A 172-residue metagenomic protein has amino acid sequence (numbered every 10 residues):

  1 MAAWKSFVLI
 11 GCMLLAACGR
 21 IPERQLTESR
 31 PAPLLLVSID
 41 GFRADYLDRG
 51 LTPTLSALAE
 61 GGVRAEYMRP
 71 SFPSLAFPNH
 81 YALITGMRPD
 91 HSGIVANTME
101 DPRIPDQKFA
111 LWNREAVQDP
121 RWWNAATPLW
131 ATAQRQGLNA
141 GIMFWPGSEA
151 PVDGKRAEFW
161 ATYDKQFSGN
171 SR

Functional and structural regions predicted by a protein language model:
M1-V8: Bacterial N-terminal signal peptides that target proteins for export
L15-A17: C-terminal motif of bacterial Sec signal peptides marking the signal peptidase cleavage site
I21-V63: Active-site-proximal N-terminal segment of extracellular/periplasmic enzymes that hydrolyze or transfer
T27-P31, R49, S74-A76, W123 (+1 more regions): Extracellular/periplasmic catalytic domains that process cell-envelope and extracellular macromolecules
D45-S92, N139-G141: Short, structured active-site-proximal loop/turn typified by the sulfatase FGly-forming signature C/S-X-P-X-R
R88, S92-R172: His/Asp/Glu-rich, glycine-adjacent segments that coordinate divalent cations and/or stabilize oxyanion chemistry on
